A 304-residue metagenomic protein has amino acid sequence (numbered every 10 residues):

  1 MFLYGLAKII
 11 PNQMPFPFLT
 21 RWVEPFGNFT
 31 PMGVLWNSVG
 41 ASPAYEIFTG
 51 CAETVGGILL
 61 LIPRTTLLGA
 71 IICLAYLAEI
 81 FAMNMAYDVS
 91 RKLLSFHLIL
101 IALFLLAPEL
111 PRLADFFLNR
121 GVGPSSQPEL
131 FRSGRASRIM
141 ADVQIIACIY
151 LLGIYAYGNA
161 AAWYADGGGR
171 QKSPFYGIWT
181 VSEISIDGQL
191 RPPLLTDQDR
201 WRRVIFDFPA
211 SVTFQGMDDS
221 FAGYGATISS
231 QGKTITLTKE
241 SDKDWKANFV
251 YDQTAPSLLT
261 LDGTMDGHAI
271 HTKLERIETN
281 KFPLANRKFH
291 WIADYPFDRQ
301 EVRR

Functional and structural regions predicted by a protein language model:
M1-E24: Transmembrane alpha-helix/helix-exit interface in multi-pass inner-membrane proteins
M1-F2, G57, I145, I149: Hydrophobic alpha-helical transmembrane segments of multipass membrane transporters and ion channels, focusing on
G5, I47-G50, A141: Hydrophobic transmembrane-helix microenvironments that flank and shape a buried ionizable site
F18-N119: Hydrophobic alpha-helical segments
L61, F81, V181, S211-Q215 (+2 more regions): Short hydrophobic/aromatic-rich beta-strand segments that constitute the beta-sheet cores of beta-sandwich/beta-barrel
P108, P124-A161, Q231-R304: Beta-sheet ligand-binding and adhesion/scaffold domains
L118-Q127, R170-F175: Short, highly charged, low-complexity non-transmembrane loops/tails of multi-pass membrane proteins
A147-T236: Membrane-interface segments at or immediately adjacent to transmembrane helices that form the boundary between
